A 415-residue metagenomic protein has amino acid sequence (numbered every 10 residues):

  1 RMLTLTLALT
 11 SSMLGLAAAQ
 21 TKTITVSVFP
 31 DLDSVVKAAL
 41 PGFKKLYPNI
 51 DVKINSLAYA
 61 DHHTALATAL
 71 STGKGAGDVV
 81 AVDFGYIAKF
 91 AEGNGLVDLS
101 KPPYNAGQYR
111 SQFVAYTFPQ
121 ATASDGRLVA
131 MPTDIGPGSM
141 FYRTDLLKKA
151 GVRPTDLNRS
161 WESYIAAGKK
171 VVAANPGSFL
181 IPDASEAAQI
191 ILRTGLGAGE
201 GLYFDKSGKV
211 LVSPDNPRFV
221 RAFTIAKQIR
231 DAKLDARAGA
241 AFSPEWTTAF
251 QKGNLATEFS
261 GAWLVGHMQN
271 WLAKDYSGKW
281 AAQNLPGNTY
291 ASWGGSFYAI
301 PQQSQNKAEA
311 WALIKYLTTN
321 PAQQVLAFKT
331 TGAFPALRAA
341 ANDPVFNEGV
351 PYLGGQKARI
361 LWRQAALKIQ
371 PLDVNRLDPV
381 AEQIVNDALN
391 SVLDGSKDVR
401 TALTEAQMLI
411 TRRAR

Functional and structural regions predicted by a protein language model:
Q20-D31, I50-N55, D78-V79, V129 (+2 more regions): Short, well-ordered beta-strand elements
P41-F113, K148-G151, T248-A249, G253-T257 (+3 more regions): Extracytoplasmic "Venus flytrap"/periplasmic binding protein-like
F84-S139, I165, G195, S277-Q283 (+2 more regions): Hinge/lid segment of periplasmic solute-binding proteins
S100-F113, L157, F179-L180, G201-R221 (+4 more regions): Short, solvent-exposed loop/beta-turn-alpha elements that line the ligand-binding surface or hinge of extracytoplasmic
Y104, W263-Y276, N288-D387: C-terminal lobe and pocket-closing loops of periplasmic/extracytoplasmic Venus-flytrap solute-binding proteins
D125-T133, G138, E162-L211, L255: Extracytoplasmic/periplasmic solute-binding protein
K148, P154, A173, K233 (+1 more regions): Conserved C-terminal helix/tail region of periplasmic/extracytoplasmic solute-binding proteins
A167-K169, K209-G239, L285: Glycine-centered hinge/linker elements that transmit conformational signals in sensory and ligand-binding systems
